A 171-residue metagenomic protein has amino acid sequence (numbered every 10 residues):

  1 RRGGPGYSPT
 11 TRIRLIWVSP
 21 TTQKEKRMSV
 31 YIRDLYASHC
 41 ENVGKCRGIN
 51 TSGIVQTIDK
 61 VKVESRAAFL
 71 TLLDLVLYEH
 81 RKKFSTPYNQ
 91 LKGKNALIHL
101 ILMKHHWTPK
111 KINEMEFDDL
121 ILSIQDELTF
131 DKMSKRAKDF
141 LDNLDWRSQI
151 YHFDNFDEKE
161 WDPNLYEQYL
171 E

Functional and structural regions predicted by a protein language model:
R1-D145, E167-E171: An amphipathic, hydrophobic-aromatic interaction surface with interspersed Lys/Arg that forms lipid/phosphate-bearing
W146-E171: Contiguous terminal or domain-adjacent regions that often encompass a lipid-handling module or interaction segment
